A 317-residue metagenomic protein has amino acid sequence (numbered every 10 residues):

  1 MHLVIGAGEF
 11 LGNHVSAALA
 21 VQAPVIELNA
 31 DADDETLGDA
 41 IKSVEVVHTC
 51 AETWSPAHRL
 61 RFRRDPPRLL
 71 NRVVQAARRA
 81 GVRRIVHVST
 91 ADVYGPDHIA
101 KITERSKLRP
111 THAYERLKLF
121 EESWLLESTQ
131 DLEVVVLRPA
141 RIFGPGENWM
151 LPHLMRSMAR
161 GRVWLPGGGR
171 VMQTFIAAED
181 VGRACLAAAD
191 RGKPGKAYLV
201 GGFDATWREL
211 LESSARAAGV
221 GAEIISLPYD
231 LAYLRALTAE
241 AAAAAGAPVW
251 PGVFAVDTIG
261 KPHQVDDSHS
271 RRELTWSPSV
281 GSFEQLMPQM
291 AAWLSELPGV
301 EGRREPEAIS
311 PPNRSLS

Functional and structural regions predicted by a protein language model:
M1-V21: N-terminal Rossmann NAD(P)H-binding glycine-rich loop of SDR-like oxidoreductase domains
A32-R72, A76-R78, V93-P96: NAD(P)H-binding glycine-rich loop region in Rossmannoid oxidoreductase-like domains and their noncatalytic homologs
H58, R156-I176, D180: A conserved pocket-lining segment of Rossmann-fold NAD(P)-dependent short-chain dehydrogenase/reductase
R72-Y114: Conserved Rossmann-fold NAD(P)-dependent oxidoreductase catalytic core, especially the SDR/UDP-sugar
T111-V135: Active-site Tyr-X1-5-Lys
L119, F143-H153, A187-Y198, V220-A222: Glycine/proline-rich active-site loop of Rossmann-fold NAD(P)-dependent oxidoreductases
A215-G260, G299-V300: Terminal hydrophobic/aromatic helix or amphipathic segment near a protein terminus
D267-E273, S277-S317: Amphipathic terminal alpha-helices
